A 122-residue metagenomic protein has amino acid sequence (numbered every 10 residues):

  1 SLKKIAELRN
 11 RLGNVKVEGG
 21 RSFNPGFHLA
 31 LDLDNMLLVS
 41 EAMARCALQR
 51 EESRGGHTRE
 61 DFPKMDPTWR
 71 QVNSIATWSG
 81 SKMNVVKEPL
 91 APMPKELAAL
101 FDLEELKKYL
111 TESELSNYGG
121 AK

Functional and structural regions predicted by a protein language model:
S1-K122: Glycine- and aromatic-enriched mobile tails/lids
